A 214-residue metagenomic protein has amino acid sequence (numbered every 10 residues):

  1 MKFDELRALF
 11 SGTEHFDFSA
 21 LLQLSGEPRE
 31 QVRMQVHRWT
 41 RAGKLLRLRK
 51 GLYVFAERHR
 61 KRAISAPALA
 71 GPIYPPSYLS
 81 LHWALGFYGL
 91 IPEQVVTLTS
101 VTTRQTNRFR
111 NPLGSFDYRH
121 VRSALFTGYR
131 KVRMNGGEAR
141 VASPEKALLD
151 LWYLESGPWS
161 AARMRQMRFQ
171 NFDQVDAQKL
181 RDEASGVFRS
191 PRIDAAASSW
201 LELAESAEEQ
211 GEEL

Functional and structural regions predicted by a protein language model:
M1-P76, P112: Short beta-edge/loop segments at beta->alpha junctions of small alpha/beta modules that act as binding/recognition
F3, F18, L81, P144-E145 (+1 more regions): Structural motif detector for alpha-helix initiation sites
L21, A84, L148: A residue-level signal for conserved active-site and pocket-lining positions in enzyme catalytic cores
G26, G89, Y153-G157: Hydrophobic/aromatic-lined pockets within catalytic cores
M34, L79, S143: Short, well-structured alpha-helical interface segments that form or flank functional binding sites
R47-A56, A66-L125: Short gly/ser-rich loop at a beta-strand->alpha-helix junction or flexible surface loop bordering the NTP-binding
K61-A63, F126-R130: Short acidic (Asp/Glu) and glycine-rich catalytic loops that position anionic groups and cofactors
Y129-L214: Hydrophobic alpha-helical interaction segments
